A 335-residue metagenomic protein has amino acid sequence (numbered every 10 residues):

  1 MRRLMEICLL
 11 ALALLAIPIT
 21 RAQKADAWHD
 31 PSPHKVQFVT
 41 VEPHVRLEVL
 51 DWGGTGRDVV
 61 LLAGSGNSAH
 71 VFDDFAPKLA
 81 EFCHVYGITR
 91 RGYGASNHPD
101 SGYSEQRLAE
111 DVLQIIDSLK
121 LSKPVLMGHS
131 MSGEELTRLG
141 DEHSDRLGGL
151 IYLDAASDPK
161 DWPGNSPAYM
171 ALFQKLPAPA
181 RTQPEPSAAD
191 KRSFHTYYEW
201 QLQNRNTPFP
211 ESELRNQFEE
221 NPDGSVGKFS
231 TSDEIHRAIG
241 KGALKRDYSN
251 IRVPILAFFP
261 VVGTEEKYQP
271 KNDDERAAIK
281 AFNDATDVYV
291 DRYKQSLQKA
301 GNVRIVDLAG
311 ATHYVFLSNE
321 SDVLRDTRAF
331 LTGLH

Functional and structural regions predicted by a protein language model:
R2-I7, I17-V59, E81-C83, S122 (+7 more regions): Alpha/beta-hydrolase fold catalytic core
E42, L50, R90-M127: Active-site loop/oxyanion-hole signature of alpha/beta-hydrolase fold enzymes
V45-A95: Conserved HGGG/HGGXW glycine-rich cap/lid loop of the alpha/beta-hydrolase fold
A69-D73, P77, A95-H98, E134 (+2 more regions): Short N-terminal helix/helix-N-cap motif within the alpha/beta-hydrolase-1
F75, T89-G94, P99, A156 (+1 more regions): Short beta-to-alpha linker loops that shape the active-site pocket of alpha/beta-hydrolase fold enzymes
S122-G164: Conserved hydrolase catalytic core segment
S166-R292: Alpha/beta-hydrolase
A300-H335: Catalytic active-site module of serine/aspartate enzymes centered on a nucleophile-bearing elbow/loop
